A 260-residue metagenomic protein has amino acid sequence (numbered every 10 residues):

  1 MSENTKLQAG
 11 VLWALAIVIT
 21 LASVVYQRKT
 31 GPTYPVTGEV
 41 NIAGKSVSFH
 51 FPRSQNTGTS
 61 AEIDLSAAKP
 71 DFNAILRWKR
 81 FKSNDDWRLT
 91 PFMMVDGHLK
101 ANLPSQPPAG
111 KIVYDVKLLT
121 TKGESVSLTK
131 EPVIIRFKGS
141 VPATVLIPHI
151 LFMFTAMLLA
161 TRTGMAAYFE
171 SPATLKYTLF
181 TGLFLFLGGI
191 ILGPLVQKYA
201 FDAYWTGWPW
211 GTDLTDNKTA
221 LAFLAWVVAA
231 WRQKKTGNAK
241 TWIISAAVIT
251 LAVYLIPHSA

Functional and structural regions predicted by a protein language model:
S2-T155, A160-P172, F184, G188 (+2 more regions): Glycan-association/targeting regions that enable binding to alpha-glucans and other polysaccharides
P142-P148, A203-D216: Non-cytosolic membrane-interface motifs at loop->transmembrane helix junctions
F152-R162, N217-Q233: Hydrophobic cores of alpha-helical transmembrane segments in multi-pass inner/ER membrane proteins, independent
T163-A166, I191-F201, A229: Membrane-helix exit/interface motif
F180-Y199, V248: Small-polar-interrupted transmembrane alpha-helices in polytopic inner-membrane proteins
G189-P194, A203-W205, P209, A222-A225 (+1 more regions): Hydrophobic alpha-helical transmembrane segments of membrane proteins
T219-W226, A246-Y254: Hydrophobic membrane-spanning alpha-helices of multi-pass integral membrane proteins
L255-A260: Juxtamembrane boundary at the C-terminal end of a transmembrane helix
